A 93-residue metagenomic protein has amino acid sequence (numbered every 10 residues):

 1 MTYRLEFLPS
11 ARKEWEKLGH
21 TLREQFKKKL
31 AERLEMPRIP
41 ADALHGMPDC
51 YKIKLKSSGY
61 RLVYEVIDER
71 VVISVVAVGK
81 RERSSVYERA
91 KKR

Functional and structural regions predicted by a protein language model:
T2-E6, R12-K13, K17, E24 (+2 more regions): Enriched for short, Lys/Arg-rich terminal
F7-L8, M36: Generic secretory/membrane-interface signal
T21-E35: Compact soluble domain cores
A31-K56: A short, surface-exposed loop/turn module that caps and links secondary-structure elements
